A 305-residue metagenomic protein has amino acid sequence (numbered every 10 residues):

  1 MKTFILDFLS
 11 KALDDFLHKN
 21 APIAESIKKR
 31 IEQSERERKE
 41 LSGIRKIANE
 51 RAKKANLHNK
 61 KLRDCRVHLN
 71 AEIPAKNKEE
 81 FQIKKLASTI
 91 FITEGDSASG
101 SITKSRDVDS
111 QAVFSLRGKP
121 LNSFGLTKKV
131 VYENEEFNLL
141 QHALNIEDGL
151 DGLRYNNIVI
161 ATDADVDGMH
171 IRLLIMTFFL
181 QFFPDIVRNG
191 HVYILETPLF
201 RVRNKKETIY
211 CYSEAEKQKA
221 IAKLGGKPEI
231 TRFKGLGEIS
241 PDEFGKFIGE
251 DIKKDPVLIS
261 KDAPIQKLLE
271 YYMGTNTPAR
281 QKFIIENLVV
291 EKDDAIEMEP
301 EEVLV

Functional and structural regions predicted by a protein language model:
M1-V305: Conserved phosphate-chemistry cores used by DNA topoisomerases
